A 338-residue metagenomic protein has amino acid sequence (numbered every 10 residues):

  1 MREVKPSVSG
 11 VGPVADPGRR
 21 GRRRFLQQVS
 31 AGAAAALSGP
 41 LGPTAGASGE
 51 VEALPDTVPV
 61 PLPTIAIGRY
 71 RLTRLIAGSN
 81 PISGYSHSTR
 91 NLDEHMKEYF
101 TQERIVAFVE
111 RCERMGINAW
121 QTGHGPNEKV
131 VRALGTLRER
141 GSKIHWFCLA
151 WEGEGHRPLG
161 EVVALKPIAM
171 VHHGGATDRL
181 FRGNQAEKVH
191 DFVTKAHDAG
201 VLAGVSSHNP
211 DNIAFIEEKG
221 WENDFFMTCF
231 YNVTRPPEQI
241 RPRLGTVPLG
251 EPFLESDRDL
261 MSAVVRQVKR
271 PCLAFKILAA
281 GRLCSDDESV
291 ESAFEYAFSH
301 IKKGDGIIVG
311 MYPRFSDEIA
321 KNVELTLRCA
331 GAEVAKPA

Functional and structural regions predicted by a protein language model:
M1-R20: N-terminal secretory signal peptides
G18-R24, A35-L54: N-terminal twin-arginine translocation
S30, L37-L41, V51-N80, G84-Y85: N-terminal amphipathic alpha-helix/helix-capping segment at the start of soluble metabolic enzymes
A77, A203, C272: Conserved, mostly hydrophobic/aromatic
P126-L137, G155-H156, D178-F192: Active-site-adjacent beta->alpha loops and helix N-cap segments on the catalytic face of soluble alpha/beta enzymes
V131-W151, V189-A199, E255-V268: Alpha-helix-loop-beta-strand connector modules within alpha/beta enzyme cores
S206-Y296, I301, M311-P313: Catalytic alpha/beta core domains of metabolic enzymes, predominantly
S316-K336: C-terminal helical cap(s) of enzyme catalytic domains, especially alpha/beta-barrels
